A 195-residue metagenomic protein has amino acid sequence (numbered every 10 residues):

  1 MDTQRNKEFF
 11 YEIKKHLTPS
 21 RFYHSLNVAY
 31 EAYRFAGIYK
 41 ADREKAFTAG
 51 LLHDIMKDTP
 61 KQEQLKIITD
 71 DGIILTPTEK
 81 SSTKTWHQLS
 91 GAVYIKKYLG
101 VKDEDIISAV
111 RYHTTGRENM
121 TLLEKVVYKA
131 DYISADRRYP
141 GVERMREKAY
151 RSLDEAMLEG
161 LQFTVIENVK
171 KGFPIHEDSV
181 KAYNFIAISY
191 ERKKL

Functional and structural regions predicted by a protein language model:
M1-E8, E12, S189-L195: Short, Lys/Arg-enriched, disordered terminal segments
E8-K15, I38-L161: Divalent metal-dependent catalytic cores for phosphoryl transfer on phosphate-bearing substrates
P19-R21: A short, charge-rich alpha-helical start-of-domain segment used by transcription regulators
H24: Phosphate/oxyanion-binding active-site loops and adjacent basic polyanion-contact surfaces
N27-Y30, S90: Short amphipathic alpha-helical face segments that pack within enzyme cores and frequently flank/anchor catalytic
I166-L195: Charged phosphate-binding loop/patch that engages nucleotide di/tri-phosphates or the phosphate backbone of nucleic
